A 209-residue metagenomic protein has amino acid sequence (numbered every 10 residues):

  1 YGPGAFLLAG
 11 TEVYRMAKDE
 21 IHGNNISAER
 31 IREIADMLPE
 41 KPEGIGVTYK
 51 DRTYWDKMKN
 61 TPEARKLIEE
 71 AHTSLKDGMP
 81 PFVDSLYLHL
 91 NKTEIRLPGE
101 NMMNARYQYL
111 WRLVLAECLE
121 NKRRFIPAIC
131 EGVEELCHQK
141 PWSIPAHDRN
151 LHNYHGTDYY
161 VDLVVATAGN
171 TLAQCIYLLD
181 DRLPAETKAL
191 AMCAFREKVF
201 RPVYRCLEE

Functional and structural regions predicted by a protein language model:
Y1-E20: CBM-like carbohydrate-recognition segments
Y1-P3, E40-G44, E94-Y107, R149-A166 (+1 more regions): Solvent-exposed loop and edge beta-strand segments that line ligand/cofactor-binding and catalytic clefts
M16-D19, L119, Q139, L178-R182: Alpha-solenoid helical repeat scaffolds
E20-E100, N104, Q108: Mature N-terminal, pre-catalytic/accessory segment of carbohydrate-active enzymes
A71-F82, A128-H147, L190-E209: Long, well-ordered core segments of solenoidal/helical folds
N104-L119, E131-E135, A166-Y177: Non-membrane alpha-helical segments in proteins
H152-E209: Active-site lining segments of carbohydrate-active enzymes
